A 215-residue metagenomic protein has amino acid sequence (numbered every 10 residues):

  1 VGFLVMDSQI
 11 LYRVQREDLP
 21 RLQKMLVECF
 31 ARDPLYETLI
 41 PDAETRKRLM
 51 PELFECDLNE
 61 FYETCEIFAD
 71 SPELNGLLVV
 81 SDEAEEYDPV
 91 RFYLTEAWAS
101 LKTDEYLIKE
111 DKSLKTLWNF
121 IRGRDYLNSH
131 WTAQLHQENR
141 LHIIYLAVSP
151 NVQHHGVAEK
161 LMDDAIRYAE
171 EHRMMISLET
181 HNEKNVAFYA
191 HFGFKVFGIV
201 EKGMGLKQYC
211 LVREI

Functional and structural regions predicted by a protein language model:
I10-K24: A short beta-loop-alpha structural element at the N-terminal edge of CoA-dependent acyl/N-acetyltransferase catalytic
A43-I67: Active-site rim helix/loop that mediates acceptor-substrate recognition in acyltransferases
E63-S81: Conserved beta-hairpin
V79-Y145: Conserved acyl-donor/pantetheine-binding loop and adjacent beta-alpha core of acyl/acetyltransferases and related
R140-L141, Y168-H181: Conserved GNAT acetyl-CoA-binding A-motif
I144-Q153, S177-V186, G203-L206, E214-I215: Conserved beta-strand-loop-alpha-helix junction that forms the acyl-donor binding cleft
Y145-V148, H154-R167: Conserved acetyl-CoA-binding loop-helix of GNAT-fold acetyltransferases
E159, E171-R173, N182-I199, G203: Conserved active-site alpha-helix within GNAT-family acetyltransferase domains
